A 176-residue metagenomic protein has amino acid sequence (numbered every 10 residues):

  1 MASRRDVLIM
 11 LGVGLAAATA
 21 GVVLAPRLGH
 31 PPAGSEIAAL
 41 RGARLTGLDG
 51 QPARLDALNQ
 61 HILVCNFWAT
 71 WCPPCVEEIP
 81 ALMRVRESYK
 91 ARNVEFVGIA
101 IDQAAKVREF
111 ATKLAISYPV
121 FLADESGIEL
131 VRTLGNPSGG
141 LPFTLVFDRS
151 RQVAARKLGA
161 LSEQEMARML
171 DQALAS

Functional and structural regions predicted by a protein language model:
M1-G42: N-terminal targeting signals for export/organelle localization
L40-R41, L63, L141-P142: Short loop/turn microsegments at loop-to-beta-strand junctions
A43, F67-W68, F110, Y118: Conserved hydrophobic/aromatic "anchor" residues that stabilize well-ordered secondary structure elements
R44-G50, E125-I128: Short gly/ser/thr-rich secondary-structure transition/capping motifs
L55-C72: Short active-site neighborhood of thiol/selenol oxidoreductases, capturing the structured segment around
L58-H61, A91, S117: Active-site acidic short loop of glycosyltransferases
V76-A115, E125-V131: Structural microenvironment flanking redox-active thiols in thiol-disulfide oxidoreductases
T112-I116, E125-D171: Thiol/disulfide oxidoreductase modules built on the thioredoxin-like
